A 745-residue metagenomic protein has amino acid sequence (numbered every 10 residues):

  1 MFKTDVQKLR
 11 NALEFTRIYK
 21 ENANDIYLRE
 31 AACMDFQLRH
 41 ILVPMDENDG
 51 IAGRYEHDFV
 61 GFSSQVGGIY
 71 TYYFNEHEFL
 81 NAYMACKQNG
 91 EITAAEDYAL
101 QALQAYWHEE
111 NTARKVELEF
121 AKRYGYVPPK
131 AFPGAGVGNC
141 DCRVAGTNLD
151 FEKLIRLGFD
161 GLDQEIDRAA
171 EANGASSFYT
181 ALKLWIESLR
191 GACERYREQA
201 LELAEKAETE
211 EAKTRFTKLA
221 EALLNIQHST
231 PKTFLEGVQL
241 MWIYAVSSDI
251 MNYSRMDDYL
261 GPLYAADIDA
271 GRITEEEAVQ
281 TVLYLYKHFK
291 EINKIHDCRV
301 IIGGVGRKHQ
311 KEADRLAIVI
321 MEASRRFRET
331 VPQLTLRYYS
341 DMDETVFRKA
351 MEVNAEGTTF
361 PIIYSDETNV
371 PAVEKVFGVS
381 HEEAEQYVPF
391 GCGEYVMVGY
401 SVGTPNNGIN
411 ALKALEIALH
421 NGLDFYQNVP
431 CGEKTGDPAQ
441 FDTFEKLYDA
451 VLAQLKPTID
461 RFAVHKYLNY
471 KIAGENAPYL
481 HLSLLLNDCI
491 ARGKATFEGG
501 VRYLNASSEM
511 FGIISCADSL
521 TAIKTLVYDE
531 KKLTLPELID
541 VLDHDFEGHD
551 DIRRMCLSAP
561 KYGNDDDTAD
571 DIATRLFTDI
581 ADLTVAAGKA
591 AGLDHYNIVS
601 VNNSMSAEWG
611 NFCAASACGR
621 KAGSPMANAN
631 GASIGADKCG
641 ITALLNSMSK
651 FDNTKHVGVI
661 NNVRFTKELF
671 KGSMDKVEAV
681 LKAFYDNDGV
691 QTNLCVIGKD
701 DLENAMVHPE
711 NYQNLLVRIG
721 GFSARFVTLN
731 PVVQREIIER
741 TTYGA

Functional and structural regions predicted by a protein language model:
M1-Y179, R215-E221, T230-A745: Conserved catalytic cores of very large enzyme subunits
Y179, E205-K206: Extended, helix-rich architectural segments
T180-G191: Extended non-globular scaffold/tether segments
R190, R197, L201-A204, K213 (+1 more regions): Heptad-repeat amphipathic alpha-helical coiled-coil interaction surface used for oligomerization/assembly
A192-C193, M256: Helix-boundary capping/turn motifs
E194-R197, L201, A463, A581: Structural signal for well-ordered, non-membrane alpha-helices
